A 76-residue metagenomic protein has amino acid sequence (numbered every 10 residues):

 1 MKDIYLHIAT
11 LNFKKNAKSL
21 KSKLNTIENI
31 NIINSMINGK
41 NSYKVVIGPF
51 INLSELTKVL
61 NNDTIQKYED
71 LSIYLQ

Functional and structural regions predicted by a protein language model:
M1, N12-Q76: Extracytoplasmic
Y5-T10: Second-shell loop/turn segments in exported
